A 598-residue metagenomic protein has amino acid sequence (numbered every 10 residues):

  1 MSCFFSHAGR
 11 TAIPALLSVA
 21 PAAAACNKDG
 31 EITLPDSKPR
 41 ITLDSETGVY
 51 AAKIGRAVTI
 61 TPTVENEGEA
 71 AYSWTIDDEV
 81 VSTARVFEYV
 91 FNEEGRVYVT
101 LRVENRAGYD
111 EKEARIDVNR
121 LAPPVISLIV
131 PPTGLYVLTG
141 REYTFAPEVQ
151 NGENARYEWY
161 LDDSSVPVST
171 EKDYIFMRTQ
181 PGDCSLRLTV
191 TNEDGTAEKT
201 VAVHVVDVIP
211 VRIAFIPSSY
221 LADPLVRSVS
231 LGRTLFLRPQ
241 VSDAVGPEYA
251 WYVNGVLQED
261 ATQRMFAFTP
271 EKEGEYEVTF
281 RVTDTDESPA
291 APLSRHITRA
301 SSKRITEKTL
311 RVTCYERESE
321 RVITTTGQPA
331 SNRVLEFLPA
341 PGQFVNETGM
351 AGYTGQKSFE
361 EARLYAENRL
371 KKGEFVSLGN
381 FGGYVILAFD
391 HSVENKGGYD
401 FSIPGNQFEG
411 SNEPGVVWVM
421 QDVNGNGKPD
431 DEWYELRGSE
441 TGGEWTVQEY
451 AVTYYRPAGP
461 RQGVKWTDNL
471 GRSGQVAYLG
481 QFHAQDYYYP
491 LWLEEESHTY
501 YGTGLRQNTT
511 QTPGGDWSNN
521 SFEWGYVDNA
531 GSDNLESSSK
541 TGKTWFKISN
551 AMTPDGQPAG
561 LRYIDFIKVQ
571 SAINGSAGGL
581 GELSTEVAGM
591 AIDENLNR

Functional and structural regions predicted by a protein language model:
S2-A8, A12-I54, R106-S127, D194-A202 (+1 more regions): Bacterial Sec-dependent N-terminal signal peptides
G55-V64, G140-V149, S228-V241: A short beta-strand segment in extracellular, disulfide-stabilized domains
V64, Y89-E93, F176-Q180, F268-K272: Residue-level recognition of secondary-structure-to-loop junctions
N66-S73, N151-E158, D243-A250: Solvent-exposed loop segments of extracellular immunoglobulin-like
T75-Y89, Y160-F176, Y252-F268: Surface-exposed, flexible coil segments in extracellular/virion-facing regions
T309-E413, R437-R598: A domain-level signal for the mature, folded cores of soluble proteins
V423-E432: Acidic, glycine-anchored loop motifs typical of Ca2+
